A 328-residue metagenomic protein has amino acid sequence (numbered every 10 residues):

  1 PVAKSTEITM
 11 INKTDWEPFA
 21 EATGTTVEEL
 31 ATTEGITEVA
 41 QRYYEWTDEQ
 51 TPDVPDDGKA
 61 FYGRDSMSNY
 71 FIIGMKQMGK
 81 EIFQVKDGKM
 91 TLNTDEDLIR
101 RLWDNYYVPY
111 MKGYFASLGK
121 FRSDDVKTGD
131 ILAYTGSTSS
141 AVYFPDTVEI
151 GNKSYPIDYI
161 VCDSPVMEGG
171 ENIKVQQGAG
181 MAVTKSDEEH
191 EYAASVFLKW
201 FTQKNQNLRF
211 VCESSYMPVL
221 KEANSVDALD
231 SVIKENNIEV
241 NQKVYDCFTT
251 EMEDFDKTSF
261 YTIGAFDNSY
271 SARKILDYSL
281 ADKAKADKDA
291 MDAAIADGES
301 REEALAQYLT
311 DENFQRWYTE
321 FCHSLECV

Functional and structural regions predicted by a protein language model:
P1-T9, E17, E34-T91, I131: Extracytoplasmic/periplasmic solute-binding protein
P1-W16, I160-K174, T258-A265: A structural signal for short loop-to-beta-strand junctions that line the ligand-binding cleft of periplasmic/secreted
E28-E29, K80-R101, E149-N152, V166-E171: Short, solvent-exposed loop/beta-turn-alpha elements that line the ligand-binding surface or hinge of extracytoplasmic
G35-R42, K120-Y134, Y278, D282-K285: Short helices/loops that flank or line small-molecule/ion binding pockets
T37-Y44, V85-G119, S164: Glycine-centered hinge/linker elements that transmit conformational signals in sensory and ligand-binding systems
R100, M111-K112, E149-N224: Extracytoplasmic/periplasmic substrate-recognition and gating elements
L132-S137, Y143-F144, Y155: Paired acidic/hydrophobic, glycine-rich loop segments that form the ligand-binding mouth/hinge of periplasmic-binding
Q242, D246-V328: Conserved C-terminal helix/tail region of periplasmic/extracytoplasmic solute-binding proteins
